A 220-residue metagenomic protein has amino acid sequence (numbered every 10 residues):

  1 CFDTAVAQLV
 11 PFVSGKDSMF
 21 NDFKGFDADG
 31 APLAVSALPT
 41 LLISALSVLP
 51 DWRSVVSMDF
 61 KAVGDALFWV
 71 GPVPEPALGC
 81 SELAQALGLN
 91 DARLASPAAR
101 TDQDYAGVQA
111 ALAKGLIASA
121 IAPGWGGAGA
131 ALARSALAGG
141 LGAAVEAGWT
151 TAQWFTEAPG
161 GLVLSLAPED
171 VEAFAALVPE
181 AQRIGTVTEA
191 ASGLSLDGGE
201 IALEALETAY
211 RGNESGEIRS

Functional and structural regions predicted by a protein language model:
C1-T4, Q8, V13-L42, N90-R93 (+1 more regions): Glycine-/charge-enriched secondary-structure boundary and capping motifs
F2, V6, V35-S96, P159 (+1 more regions): Mobile "lid/hinge" segments at catalytic clefts and subdomain interfaces of large enzymes
